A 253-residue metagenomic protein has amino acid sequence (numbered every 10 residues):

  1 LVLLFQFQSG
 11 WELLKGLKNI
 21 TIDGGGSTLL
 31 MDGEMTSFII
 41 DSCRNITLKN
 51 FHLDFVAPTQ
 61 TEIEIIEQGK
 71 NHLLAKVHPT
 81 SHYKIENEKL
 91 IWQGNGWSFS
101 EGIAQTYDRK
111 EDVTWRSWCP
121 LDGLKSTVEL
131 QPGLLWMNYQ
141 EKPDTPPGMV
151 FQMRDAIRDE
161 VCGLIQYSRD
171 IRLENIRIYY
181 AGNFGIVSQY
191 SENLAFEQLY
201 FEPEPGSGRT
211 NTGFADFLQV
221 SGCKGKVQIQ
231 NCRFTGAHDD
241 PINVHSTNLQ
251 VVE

Functional and structural regions predicted by a protein language model:
L3-L14, V56-D159, Q198-V220, D239-E253: Acidic/polar low-complexity surface segments
L3-T21, L30-K49, D54-L73, I157-S168 (+2 more regions): Extracellular beta-strand-rich solenoid/capping regions of secreted or surface-exposed proteins that bind or remodel
L13-G26, K226, N231-Q250: Short, solvent-exposed linear motifs at loop/edge-of-secondary-structure regions
T21-G24, N45-N50, D170-N175, N193-L199 (+2 more regions): All-beta strand scaffolds that present successive hydrophobic residues in beta-strands
L29-M31, F55, Y180, P203 (+1 more regions): Residues in short coils/turns that link rungs of repeat/solenoid architectures in beta-rich domains
I39, T127, V187, C232-F234: A general structural signal for short secondary-structure junctions and capping/turn motifs
D155-I165, L173-A181, F196, G213-H238: Beta-strand/loop edge motif enriched in small/polar residues
V161, I165-S207, N243: Conserved, compact domain cores that house catalytic/ligand-binding motifs in diverse enzymes and effector modules
